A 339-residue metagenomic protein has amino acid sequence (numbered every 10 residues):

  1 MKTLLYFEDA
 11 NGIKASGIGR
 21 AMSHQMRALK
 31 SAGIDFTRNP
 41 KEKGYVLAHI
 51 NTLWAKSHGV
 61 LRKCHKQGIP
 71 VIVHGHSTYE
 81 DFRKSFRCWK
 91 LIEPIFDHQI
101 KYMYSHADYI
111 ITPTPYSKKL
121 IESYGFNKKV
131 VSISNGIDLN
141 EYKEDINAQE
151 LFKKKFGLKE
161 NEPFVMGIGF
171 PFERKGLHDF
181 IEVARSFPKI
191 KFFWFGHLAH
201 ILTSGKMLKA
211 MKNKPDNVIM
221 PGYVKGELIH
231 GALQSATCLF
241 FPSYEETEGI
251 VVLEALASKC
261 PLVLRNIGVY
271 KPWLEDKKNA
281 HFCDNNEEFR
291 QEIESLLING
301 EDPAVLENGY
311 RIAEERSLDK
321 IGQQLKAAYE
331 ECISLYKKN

Functional and structural regions predicted by a protein language model:
F82, S132, I267-K277, H281-F282: Short acidic/histidine- and often glycine-rich active-site loop of Leloir-type glycosyltransferases that engages
I92-I110: Membrane-proximal helix-turn-helix segments that form the acceptor-binding/catalytic region of lipid-linked
K159-K175, I181-R185, F193: Conserved donor-binding/catalytic core segment of Leloir-type glycosyltransferases
I168, K191-K206: Glycosyltransferase donor-sugar binding loop
G205-E227: Nucleotide-activated donor-binding/catalytic signature segment of Leloir-type glycosyltransferases, i.e., the conserved
Y244: Aromatic "clamp/platform" in nucleotide-sugar-dependent glycosyltransferases that forms part of the donor/acceptor
P261-L264: Short hydrophobic beta-strand element within catalytic cores of glycosyltransferases and related nucleotide-activated
D276-E287, S295-E301: Conserved acidic donor-binding segment of nucleotide-sugar-dependent glycosyltransferases
